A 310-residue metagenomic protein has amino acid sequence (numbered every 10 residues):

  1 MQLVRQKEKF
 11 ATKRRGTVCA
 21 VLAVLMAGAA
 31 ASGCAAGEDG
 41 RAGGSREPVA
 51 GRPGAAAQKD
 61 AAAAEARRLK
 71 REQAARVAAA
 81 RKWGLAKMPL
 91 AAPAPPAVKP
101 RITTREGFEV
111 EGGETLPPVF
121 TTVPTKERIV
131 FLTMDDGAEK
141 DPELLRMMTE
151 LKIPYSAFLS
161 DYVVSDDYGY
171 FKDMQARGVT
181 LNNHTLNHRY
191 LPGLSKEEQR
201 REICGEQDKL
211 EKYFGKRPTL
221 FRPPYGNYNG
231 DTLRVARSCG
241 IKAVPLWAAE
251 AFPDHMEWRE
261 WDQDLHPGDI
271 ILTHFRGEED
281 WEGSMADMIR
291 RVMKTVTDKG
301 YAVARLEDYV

Functional and structural regions predicted by a protein language model:
M1-D39: Secretory targeting and sorting signals
M26, M148-T149, M174, A236 (+1 more regions): Hydrophobic alpha-helical packing residues
S32-V119: N-terminal low-complexity, Pro/Thr-rich disordered segments that flank secretion/membrane-targeting signals
D39, G43-S45, V163, R189 (+2 more regions): Positions that flank functional sites
A61-R68, A74, A79-R101, D167-K209 (+1 more regions): Ligand-binding grooves and catalytic loops that recognize ribose/phosphate and carbohydrate rings, and esterified lipid
L90-N183, N187-Y190, K209: Active-site beta->alpha N-cap acidic-glycine motif
E143, Y190-A302, E307-V310: Catalytic domains of cell-wall/extracellular-matrix polysaccharide-remodeling enzymes, centered on de-N-acetylation
